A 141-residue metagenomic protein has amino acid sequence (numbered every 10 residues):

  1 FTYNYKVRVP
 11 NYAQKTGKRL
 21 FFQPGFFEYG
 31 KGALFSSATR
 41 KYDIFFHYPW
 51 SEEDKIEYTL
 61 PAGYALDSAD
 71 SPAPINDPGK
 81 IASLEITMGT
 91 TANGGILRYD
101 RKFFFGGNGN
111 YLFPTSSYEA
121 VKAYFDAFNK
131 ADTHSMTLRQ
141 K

Functional and structural regions predicted by a protein language model:
F1-K141: A sensor for short, sequence-defined functional sites
